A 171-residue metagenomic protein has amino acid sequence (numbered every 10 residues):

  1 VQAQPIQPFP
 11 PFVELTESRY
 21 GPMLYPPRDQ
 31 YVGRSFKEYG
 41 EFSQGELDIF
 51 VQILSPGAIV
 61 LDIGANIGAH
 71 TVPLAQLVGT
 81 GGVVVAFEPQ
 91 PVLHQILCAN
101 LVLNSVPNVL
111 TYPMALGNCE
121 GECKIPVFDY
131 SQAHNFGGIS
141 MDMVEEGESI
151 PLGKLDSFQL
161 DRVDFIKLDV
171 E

Functional and structural regions predicted by a protein language model:
V1-E171: Phosphate/nucleotide-binding beta-alpha loop and adjacent structural elements of enzyme active sites
